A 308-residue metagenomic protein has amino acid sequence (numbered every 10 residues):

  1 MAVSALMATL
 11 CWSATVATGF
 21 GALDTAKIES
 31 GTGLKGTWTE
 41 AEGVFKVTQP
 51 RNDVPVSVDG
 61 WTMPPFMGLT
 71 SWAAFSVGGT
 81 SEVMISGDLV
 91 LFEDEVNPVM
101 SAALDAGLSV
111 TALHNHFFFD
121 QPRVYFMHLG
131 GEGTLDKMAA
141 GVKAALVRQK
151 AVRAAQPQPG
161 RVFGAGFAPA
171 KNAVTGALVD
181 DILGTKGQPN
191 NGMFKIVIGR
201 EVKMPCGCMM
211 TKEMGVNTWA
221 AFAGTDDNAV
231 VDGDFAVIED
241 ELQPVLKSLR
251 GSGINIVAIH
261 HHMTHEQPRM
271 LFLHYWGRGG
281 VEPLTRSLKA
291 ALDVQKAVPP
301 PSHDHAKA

Functional and structural regions predicted by a protein language model:
A2-T15: Bacterial N-terminal signal peptides
F20-R123, G130-M270, W276-A308: Long, contiguous binding/interaction regions
